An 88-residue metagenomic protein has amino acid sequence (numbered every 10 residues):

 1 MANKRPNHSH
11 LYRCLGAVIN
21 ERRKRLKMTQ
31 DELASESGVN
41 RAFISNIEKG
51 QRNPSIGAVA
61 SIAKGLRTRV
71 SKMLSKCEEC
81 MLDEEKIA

Functional and structural regions predicted by a protein language model:
A2-K4, S9, L74-A88: Short, charged recognition helix plus adjacent turn of helix-turn-helix-like nucleic-acid-binding domains
A2-R25: A short, Lys/Arg-rich alpha-helix, primarily the initiator
A17-E36, S61: Short basic helix-loop element that most often maps to the first helix and adjoining turn of HTH DNA-binding modules
I19, L33-A34, I44-I47, M73: Conserved hydrophobic/aromatic packing and binding residues within compact polymer-binding modules
E21, R25, G65-T68, E79: Conserved amphipathic alpha-helical interaction elements at protein-protein interfaces in regulatory, energy-coupling
G38-R52: Recognition helix of helix-turn-helix/homeodomain-like DNA-binding domains that insert into the DNA major groove
G57-K72: DNA major-groove recognition helix of helix-turn-helix/homeodomain DNA-binding modules
